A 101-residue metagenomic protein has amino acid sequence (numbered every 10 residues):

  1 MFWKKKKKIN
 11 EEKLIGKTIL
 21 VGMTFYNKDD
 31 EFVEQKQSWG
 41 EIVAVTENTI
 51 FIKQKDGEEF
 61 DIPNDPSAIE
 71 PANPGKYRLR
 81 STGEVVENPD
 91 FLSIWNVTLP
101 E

Functional and structural regions predicted by a protein language model:
M1-E101: Short beta-rich binding modules
